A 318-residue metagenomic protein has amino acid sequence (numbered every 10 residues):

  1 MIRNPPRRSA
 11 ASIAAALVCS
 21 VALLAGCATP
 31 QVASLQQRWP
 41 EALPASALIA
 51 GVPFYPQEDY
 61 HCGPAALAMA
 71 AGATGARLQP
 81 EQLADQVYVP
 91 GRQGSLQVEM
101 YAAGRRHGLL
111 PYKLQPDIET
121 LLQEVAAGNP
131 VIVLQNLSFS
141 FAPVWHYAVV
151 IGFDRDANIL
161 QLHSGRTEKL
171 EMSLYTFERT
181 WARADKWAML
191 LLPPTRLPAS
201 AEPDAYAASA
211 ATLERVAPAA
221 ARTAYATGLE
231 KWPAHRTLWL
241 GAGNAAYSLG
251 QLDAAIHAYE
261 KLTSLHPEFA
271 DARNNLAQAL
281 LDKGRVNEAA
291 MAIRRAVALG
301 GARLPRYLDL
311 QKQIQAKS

Functional and structural regions predicted by a protein language model:
A28-D117, L121, T195-R196, P218 (+2 more regions): Cysteine-nucleophile protease catalytic domains, especially the papain-like/related folds used in DUB/UBL proteases
A28-L35, R155-G241: Noncatalytic regulatory segments and standalone regulatory/sensor domains
R215-V216, L249, K283, K317-S318: Structural motif corresponding to the intra-repeat A-B loop/turn of tetratricopeptide repeats
K231, L265-H266, L299-G300: Structural marker of alpha-solenoid helical repeat scaffolds
H235, F269, R303-L304: Residue-level recognition of tetratricopeptide repeat
G241, N275, D309-L310: Canonical tetratricopeptide repeat
